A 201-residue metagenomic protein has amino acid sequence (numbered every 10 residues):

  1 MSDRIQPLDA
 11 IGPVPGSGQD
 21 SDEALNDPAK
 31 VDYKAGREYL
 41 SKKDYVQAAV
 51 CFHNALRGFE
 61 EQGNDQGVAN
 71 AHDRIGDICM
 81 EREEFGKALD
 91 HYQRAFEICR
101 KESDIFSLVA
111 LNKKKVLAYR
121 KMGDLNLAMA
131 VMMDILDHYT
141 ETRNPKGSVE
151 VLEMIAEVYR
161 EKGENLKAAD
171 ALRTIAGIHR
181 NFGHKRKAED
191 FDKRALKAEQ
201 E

Functional and structural regions predicted by a protein language model:
M1-D27, V31: Long, contiguous interaction/recruitment modules in multidomain scaffold/adaptor proteins
S2-D9, G177-E201: Terminal, low-structured helical/coil segments at or just beyond the last alpha-helical repeat
Q19-E23, F59-D65, C99-S103, T140-R143: Flexible helix-coil transition and linker loops at the boundaries of alpha-helical arrays
D32-Y39, C51, G58, V68-C79 (+9 more regions): TPR/Sel1-like alpha-solenoid repeat signature
